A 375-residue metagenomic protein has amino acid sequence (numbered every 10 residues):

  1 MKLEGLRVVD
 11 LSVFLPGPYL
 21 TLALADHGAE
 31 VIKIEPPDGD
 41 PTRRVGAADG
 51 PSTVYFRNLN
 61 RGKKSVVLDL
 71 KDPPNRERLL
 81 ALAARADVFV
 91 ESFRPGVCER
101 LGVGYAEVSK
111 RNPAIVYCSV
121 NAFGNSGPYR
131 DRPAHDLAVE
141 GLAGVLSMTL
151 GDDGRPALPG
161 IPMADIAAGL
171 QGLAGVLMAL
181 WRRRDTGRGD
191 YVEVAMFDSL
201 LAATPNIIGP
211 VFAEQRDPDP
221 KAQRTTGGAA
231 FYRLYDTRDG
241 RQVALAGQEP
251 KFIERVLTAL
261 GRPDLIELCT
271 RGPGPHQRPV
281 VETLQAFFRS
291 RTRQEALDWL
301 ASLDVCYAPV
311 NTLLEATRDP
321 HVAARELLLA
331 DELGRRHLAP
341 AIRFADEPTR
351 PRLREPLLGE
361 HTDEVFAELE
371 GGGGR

Functional and structural regions predicted by a protein language model:
M1-D185, D331, L357, H361-R375: N-terminal helix-loop segment corresponding to the beta1-alpha1 unit of nucleotide/adenylate-binding folds
M1-R7, D236-R238, E315-R375: Terminal low-complexity tails and localization/encapsulation signals of metabolic enzymes
D38, F123-G124, M196-L201, D239-R241 (+2 more regions): Glycine-rich beta-alpha junction loops
N125, D153-M163, R184-L200, P220-G227 (+1 more regions): Conserved Rossmann-fold dehydrogenase catalytic segment
R155-A164, T237-R241, E347-R350: Flexible glycine/proline-enriched surface loops and loop-helix/loop-strand junctions
G169-G189, A202-E214, L257-D264: Oxidoreductase and adenylate-handling cofactor-binding alpha/beta cores
F231-L303, Y307: Aromatic-enriched alpha-helical interface/lid elements that frame and gate functional surfaces
A301-V322: Conserved PLP cofactor-binding pocket of PLP-dependent enzymes
